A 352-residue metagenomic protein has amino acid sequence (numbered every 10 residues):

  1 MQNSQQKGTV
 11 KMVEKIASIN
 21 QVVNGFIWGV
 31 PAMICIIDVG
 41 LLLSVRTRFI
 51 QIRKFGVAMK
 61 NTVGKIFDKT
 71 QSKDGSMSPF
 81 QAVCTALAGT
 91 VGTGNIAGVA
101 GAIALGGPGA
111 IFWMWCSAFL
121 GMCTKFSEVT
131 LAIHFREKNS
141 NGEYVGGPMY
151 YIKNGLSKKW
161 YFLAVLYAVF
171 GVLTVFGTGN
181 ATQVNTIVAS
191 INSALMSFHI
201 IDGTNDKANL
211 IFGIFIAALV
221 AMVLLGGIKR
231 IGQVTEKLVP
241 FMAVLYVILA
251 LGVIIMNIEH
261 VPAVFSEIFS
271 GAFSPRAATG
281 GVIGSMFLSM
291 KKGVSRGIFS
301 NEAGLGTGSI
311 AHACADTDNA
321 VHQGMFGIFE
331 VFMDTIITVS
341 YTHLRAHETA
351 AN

Functional and structural regions predicted by a protein language model:
M1-K11: Short, Lys/Arg-enriched N-terminal segments with co-localized hydrophobic residues within the first ~10-30 amino acids
T9-G89, T93, I103-A110, G121: N-terminal alpha-helical transmembrane segments of multi-pass membrane transport and channel/translocase proteins
C35-L42, T47-M59, V184-I191, K207-M256 (+1 more regions): Membrane-interface loop-to-helix entry segments
L43-S44, A88, S117-G142, M149 (+3 more regions): Helix-loop-helix module between adjacent transmembrane segments
T70-I103, L131-K153, L166-V172, I283-F332: Alpha-helical membrane segments and immediately flanking helix-loop junctions that form or couple to the substrate/ion
C84, T90-I96, G109-F112, C116-T124 (+2 more regions): Membrane-embedded alpha-helical segments of transport systems, primarily multispan ion/solute transporters
L245-N301: Membrane-embedded translocation segments of transport machinery
T342-T349: Conserved small/polar residues in nucleotide/adenosyl-binding loops
